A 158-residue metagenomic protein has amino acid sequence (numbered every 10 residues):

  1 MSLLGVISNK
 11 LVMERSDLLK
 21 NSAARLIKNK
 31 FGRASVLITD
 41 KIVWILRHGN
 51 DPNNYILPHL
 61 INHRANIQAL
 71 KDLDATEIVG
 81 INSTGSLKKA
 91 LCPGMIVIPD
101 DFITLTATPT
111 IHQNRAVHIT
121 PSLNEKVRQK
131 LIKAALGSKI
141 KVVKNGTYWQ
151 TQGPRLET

Functional and structural regions predicted by a protein language model:
M1-I119: Metabolite-binding pocket within alpha/beta catalytic cores that recognizes anionic/polar moieties
S122-T158: Active-site rim beta-loop-alpha module in soluble metabolic enzymes
